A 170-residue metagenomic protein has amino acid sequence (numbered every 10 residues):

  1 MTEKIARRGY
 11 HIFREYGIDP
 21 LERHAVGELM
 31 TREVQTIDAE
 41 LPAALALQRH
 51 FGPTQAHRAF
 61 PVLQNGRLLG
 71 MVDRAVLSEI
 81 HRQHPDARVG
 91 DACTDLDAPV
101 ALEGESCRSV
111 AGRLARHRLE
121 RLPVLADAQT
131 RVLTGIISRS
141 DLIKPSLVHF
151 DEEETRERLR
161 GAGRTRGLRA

Functional and structural regions predicted by a protein language model:
M1-D38, V148-A170: Membrane-interfacial segments at transmembrane helix termini in multi-pass membrane proteins
H24, L41, V72, A87 (+2 more regions): Short beta-to-alpha loop/turn elements within the nucleotide-binding domains of ABC transporters
L29, A92-C93: Alpha-helical sensory/transduction surfaces in regulatory modules that relay environmental signals to outputs, spanning
L29, H50-T54, F60-L77, L114 (+1 more regions): A glycine-centered beta-loop-beta connector
I37-A56, H81, D91, V100-A128 (+2 more regions): The conserved cystathionine-beta-synthase
R88, S138-S140, R156: Short low-complexity, flexible loop/linker segments enriched in glycine and/or proline with clustered acidic
L96: A conserved mid-domain beta-alpha-beta active-site/ligand-binding segment of alpha/beta enzyme cores
